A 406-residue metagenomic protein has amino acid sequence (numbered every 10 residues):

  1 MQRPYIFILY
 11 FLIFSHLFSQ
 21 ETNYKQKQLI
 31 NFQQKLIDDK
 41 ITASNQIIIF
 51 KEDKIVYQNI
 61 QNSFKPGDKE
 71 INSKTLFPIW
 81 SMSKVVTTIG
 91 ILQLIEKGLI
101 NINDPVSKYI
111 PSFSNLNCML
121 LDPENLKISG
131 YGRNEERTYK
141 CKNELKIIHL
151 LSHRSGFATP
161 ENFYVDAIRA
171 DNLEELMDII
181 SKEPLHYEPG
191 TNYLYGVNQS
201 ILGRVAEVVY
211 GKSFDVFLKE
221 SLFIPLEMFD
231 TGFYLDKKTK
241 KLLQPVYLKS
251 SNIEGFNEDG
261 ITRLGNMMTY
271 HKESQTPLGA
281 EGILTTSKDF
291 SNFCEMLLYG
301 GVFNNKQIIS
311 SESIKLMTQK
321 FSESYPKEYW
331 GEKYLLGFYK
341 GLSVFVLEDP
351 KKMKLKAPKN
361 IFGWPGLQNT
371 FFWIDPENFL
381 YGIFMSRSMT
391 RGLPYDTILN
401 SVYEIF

Functional and structural regions predicted by a protein language model:
M1-Y24: Bacterial Sec-dependent N-terminal signal peptides
Q20, Y395-F406: Surface-exposed amphipathic alpha-helical segments
T22-I79, L99, N115-D122: Short, conserved catalytic-motif segment at the N-terminal edge
K25, L29, I79-S83, T87 (+4 more regions): Hydrophobic (often cysteine-bearing) scaffold residues that line and stabilize catalytic clefts of nucleotide/cofactor
Q33, D53, F77-V106, Q199-E207 (+2 more regions): Active-site SXXK
K40-I41, E70, N101, K140-E144 (+4 more regions): Extracellular/periplasmic catalytic domains that process cell-envelope and extracellular macromolecules
S114-K356: Short, surface-exposed loop or secondary-structure junction motifs that flank catalytic or metal-binding residues
F371-W373, F379-S388: Short, well-ordered beta-strand elements
